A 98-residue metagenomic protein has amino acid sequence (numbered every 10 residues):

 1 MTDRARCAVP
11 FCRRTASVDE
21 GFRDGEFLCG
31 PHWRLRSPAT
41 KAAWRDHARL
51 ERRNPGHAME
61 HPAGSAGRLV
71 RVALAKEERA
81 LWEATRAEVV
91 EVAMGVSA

Functional and structural regions predicted by a protein language model:
M1-A98: Intrinsically disordered, low-complexity regulatory regions of eukaryotic proteins
